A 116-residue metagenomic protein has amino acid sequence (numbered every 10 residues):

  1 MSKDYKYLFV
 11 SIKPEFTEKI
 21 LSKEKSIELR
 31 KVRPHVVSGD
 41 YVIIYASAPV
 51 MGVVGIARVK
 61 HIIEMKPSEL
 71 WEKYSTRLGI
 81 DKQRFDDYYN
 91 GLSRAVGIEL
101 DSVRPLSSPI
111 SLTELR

Functional and structural regions predicted by a protein language model:
S2-R116: Structured alpha/beta reader/binder surfaces that contact nucleic acids or chromatin modification marks
